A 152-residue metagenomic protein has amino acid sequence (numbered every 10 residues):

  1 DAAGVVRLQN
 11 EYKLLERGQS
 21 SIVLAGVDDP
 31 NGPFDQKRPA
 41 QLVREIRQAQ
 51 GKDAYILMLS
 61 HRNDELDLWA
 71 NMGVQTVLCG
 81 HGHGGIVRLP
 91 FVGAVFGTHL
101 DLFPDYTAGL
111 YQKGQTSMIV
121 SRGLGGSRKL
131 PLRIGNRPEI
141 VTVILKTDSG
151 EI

Functional and structural regions predicted by a protein language model:
D1-I152: Soluble catalytic domains of enzymes that build or remodel membrane lipids, polysaccharides, and related
